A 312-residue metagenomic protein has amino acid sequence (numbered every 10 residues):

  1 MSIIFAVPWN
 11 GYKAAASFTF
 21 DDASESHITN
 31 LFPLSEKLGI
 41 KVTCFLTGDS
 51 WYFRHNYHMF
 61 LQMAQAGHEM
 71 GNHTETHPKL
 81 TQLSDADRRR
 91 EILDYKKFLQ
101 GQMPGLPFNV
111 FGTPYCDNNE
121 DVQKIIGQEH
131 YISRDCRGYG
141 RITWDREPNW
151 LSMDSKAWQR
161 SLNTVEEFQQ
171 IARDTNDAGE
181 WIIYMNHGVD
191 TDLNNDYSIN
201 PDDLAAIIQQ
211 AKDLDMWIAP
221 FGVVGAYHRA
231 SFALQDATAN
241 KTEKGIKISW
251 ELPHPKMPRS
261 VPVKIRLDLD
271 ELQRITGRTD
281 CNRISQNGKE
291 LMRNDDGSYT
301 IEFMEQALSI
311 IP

Functional and structural regions predicted by a protein language model:
M1-T29: Boundary/entry segment of secreted carbohydrate-active catalytic domains
S2-P8, W51-Y52, Q100, I132-D145 (+4 more regions): C-terminal domain-boundary segment and adjacent tail
A14-A16, E36-Y131, C136-A157, G179-T191: Metal-dependent polysaccharide deacetylase catalytic core of the NodB/CE4 family, i.e., the active-site-bearing domain
F20-A23, T74, G188, F221: Active-site metal-binding loops of divalent metal-dependent hydrolases
L34-I40, I207-Q210: A short, Lys/Arg-enriched amphipathic alpha-helix followed by its capping loop at the start of a domain
W158-R173: A Trp-anchored, charged/polar loop motif used as the substrate-binding/catalytic surface of acyl/ester-handling
K256-G277, L308-P312: Extended Gly/Ser/Thr-rich low-complexity repeat segments, especially those forming or decorating extracellular
R293-P312: C-terminal beta-strand-rich structural cap/linker in extracellular carbohydrate-active enzymes
